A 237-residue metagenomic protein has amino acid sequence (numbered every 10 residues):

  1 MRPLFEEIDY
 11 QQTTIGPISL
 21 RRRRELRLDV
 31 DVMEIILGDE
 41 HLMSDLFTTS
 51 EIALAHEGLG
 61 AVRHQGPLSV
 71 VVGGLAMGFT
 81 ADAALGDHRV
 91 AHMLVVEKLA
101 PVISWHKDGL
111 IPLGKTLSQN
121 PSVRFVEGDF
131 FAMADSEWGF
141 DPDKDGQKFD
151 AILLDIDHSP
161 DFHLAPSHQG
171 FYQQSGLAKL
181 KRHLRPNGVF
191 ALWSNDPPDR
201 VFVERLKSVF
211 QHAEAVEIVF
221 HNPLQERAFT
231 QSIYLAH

Functional and structural regions predicted by a protein language model:
M1-G60, G86: Rossmann-like AdoMet
T14, D29, E97, R227-T230: A short, structural micro-pattern
G16, V30-D31, G66, P121 (+1 more regions): Residue-level signal for beta-strand positions within conserved beta-sheet cores that form or flank
I18-R22, F125, A213: Generic structural motif
M43-D45, F162-H163, L192: A generic structural signal for short coil/turn motifs at secondary-structure boundaries
T48-P186, P198, E214, I218-V219 (+1 more regions): The AdoMet/dcAdoMet-binding core of the Class I SAM-like
N187-S194: Conserved beta-strand signature within the Rossmann-like core of class I S-adenosyl-L-methionine
D196-H237: Class I S-adenosyl-L-methionine
